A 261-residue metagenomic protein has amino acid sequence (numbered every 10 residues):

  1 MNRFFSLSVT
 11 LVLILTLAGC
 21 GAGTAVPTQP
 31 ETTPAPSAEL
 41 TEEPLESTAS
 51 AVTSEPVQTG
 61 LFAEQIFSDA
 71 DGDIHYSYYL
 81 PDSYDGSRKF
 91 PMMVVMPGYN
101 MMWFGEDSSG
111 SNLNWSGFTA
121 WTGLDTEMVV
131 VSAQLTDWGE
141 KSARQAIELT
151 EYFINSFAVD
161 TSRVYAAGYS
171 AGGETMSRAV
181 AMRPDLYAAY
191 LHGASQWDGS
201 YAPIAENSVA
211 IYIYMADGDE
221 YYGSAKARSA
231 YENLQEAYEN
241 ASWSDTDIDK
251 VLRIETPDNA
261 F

Functional and structural regions predicted by a protein language model:
F4-G23: Sec-dependent N-terminal signal peptides of Gram-positive bacterial secreted proteins and lipoproteins
C20-F90, A167, E174, R178-A179 (+1 more regions): A domain-start/cap signature at the N-terminus of enzymes
S83-Y84, W138-S170: Gly/Ser-rich "nucleophile elbow"/oxyanion-hole loop immediately N-terminal to the catalytic nucleophile in hydrolases
M92, M96-I147: Active-site machinery of serine-nucleophile hydrolases
G98-M102, L135-E140, S170-E174, S195-G199 (+2 more regions): Solvent-exposed loop/turn segments at secondary-structure junctions within structured extracellular/periplasmic domains
T126, A205-I211: Short, proline-enriched alpha-helix->beta-strand connector loops that line the catalytic pocket of alpha/beta-hydrolase
S156, S162-E206: Primarily recognizes the serine-hydrolase "nucleophile elbow" in alpha/beta-hydrolase and SGNH/GDSL folds
Y214, G218-R228, A237-F261: C-terminal catalytic histidine-bearing segment of alpha/beta-hydrolase fold enzymes
